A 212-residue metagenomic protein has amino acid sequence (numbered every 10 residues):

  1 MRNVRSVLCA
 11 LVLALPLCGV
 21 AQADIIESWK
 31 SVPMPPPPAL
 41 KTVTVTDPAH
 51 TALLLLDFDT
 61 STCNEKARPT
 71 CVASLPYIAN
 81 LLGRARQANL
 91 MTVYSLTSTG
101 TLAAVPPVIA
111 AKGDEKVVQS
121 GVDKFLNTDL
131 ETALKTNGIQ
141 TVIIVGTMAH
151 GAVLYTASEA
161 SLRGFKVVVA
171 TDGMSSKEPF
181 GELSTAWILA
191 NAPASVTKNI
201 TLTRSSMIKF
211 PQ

Functional and structural regions predicted by a protein language model:
M1-C9: Bacterial N-terminal signal peptides that target proteins for export
C9-C18: Bacterial N-terminal signal peptides
A23-A52, N80, T99-Q212: Active-site-adjacent betaalpha module
L53-K66: Acidic/histidine-rich, surface-exposed loop or edge segments in extracytoplasmic proteins
E65-R68, N127: Short, solvent-exposed loop/turn and secondary-structure capping segments
A67-A85, N89-Y94: A short alpha/beta connector and helix-capping loop motif
